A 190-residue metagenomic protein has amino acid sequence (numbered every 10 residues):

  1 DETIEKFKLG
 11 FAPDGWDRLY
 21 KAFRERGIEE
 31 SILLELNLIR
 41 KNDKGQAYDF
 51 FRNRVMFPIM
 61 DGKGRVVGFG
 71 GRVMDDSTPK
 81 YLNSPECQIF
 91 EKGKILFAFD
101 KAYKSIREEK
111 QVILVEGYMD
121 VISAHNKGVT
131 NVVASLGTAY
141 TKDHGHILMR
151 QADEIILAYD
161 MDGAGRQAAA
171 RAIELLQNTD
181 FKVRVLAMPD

Functional and structural regions predicted by a protein language model:
D1-D14, A187: Conserved alpha/beta enzyme-core scaffolds, especially Rossmann-like or related mixed alpha/beta domains that build
I4-K6, K110, D180: Short secondary-structure junction motifs
K6-K8, I156, K182-R184: Residues at or immediately flanking beta-strands
F7-P13, Y48, D160-D162: Conserved short loop/turn motifs at secondary-structure junctions
G15-I155, Q167-L175: Phosphate-handling DNA/RNA-contact segment within nucleic-acid enzymes
Y118, G137, D160-M161, M188-D190: Short, ordered loop/turn segments at secondary-structure junctions
D180-D190: C-terminal or mid-to-C-terminal helical accessory/interaction module adjacent to the motor/catalytic core
